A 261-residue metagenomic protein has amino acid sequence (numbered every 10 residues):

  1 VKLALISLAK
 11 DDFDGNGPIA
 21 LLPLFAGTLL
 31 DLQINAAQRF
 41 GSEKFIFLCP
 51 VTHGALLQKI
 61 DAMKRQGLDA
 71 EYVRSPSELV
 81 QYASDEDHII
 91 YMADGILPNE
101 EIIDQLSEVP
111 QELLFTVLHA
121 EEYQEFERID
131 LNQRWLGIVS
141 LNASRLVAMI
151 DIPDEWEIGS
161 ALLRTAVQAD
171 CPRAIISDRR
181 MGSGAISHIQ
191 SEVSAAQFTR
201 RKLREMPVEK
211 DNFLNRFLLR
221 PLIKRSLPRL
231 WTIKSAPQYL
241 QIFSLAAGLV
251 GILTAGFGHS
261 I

Functional and structural regions predicted by a protein language model:
V1-H53: N-terminal glycine-rich phosphate-binding loop and ensuing alpha1 helix
V1-L5, Q38, S42-F47, H88-I89 (+3 more regions): Hydrophobic beta-strand segments of well-ordered beta-sheets in folded domains
D11-G17, T52-G54, G95-N99, S144-A148: Short acidic, S/G/P-rich loop/turn micro-motifs used as interaction or catalytic elements
V51-E101: Short phosphate-binding loop-to-helix
S84-E86, I96-D170: Conserved core of the sugar-phosphate nucleotidyltransferase
R164-E205: Catalytic donor-sugar/metal-binding loop of nucleotide-sugar-dependent glycosyltransferases
E192-S226, Y239: Charged, amphipathic alpha-helical linkers/stalks
R216-I261: Core alpha-helical transmembrane segments of integral membrane proteins
